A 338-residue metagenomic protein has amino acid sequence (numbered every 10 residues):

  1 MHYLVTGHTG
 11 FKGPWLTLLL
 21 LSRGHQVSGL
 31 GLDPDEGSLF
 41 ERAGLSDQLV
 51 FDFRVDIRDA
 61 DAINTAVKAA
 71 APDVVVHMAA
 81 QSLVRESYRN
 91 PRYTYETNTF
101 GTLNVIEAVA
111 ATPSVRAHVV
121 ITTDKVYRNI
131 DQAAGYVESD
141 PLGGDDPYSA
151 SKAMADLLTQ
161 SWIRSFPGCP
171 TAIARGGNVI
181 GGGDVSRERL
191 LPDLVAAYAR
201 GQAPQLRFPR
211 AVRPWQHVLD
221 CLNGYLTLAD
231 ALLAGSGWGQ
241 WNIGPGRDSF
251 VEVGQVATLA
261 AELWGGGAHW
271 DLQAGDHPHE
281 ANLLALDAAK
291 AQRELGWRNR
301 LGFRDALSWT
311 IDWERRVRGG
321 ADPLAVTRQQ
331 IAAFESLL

Functional and structural regions predicted by a protein language model:
M1-G176: N-terminal Rossmann-like NAD(P)+-binding domain of SDR-like oxidoreductases, especially those catalyzing
W15, T65, E86-R89, D131 (+4 more regions): Generic recognition of short, well-ordered alpha-helical segments
S22, V55, Y198-L338: C-terminal substrate-binding subdomain of Rossmann-fold SDR/epimerase-dehydratase oxidoreductases
D33-D35, A70, A110-R116, P167 (+4 more regions): Short, charged helix-to-loop "capping" segments that act as catalytic/coupling loops
R58, L83, T94, S186 (+2 more regions): Glycine-/small-residue-rich active-site loops that bind phosphorylated ligands and cofactors
A62, Y93, F100, L190 (+3 more regions): Residue-level recognition of oxygen-bearing side chains
A80, S87, D140, D184 (+2 more regions): Flexible interhelical turns and helix-capping residues at alpha-helix boundaries within structured domains
I130-G135, S139, D145-P147, A153-L233 (+2 more regions): NAD(P)-dependent short-chain dehydrogenase/reductase
